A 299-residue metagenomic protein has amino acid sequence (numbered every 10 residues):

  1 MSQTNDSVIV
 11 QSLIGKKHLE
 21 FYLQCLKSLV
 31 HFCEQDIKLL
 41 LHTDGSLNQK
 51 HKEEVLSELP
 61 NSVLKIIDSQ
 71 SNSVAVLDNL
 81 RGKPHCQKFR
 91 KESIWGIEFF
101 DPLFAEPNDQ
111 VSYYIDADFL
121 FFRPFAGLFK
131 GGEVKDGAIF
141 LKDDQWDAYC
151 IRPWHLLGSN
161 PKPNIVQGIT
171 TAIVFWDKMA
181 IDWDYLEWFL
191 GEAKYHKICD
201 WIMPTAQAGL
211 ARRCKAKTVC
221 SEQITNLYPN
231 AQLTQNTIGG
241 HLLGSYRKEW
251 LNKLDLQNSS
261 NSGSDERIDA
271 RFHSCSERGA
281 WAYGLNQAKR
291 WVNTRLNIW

Functional and structural regions predicted by a protein language model:
M1-K27: N-proximal low-complexity "stem/linker" segments adjacent to membrane-targeting elements
S28-D36: Short, acidic, metal-binding catalytic loop of nucleotide-sugar glycosyltransferases
K38-G45, F140-K142: Short internal beta-strands
K52, L56-P107: Active-site-proximal specificity loops/subdomain of glycosyltransferases
I94, E98-W146: GT-A fold catalytic core of metal-dependent nucleotide-sugar glycosyltransferases, centered on the diacidic
F140-K162: A short, conserved beta-to-alpha structural element at the edge of catalytic cores that scaffolds binding
Q145, N164-Y246: Catalytic core and acceptor-binding pocket of nucleotide-sugar-dependent glycosyltransferases
L233-W299: Long, low-complexity C-terminal extensions of enzymes
